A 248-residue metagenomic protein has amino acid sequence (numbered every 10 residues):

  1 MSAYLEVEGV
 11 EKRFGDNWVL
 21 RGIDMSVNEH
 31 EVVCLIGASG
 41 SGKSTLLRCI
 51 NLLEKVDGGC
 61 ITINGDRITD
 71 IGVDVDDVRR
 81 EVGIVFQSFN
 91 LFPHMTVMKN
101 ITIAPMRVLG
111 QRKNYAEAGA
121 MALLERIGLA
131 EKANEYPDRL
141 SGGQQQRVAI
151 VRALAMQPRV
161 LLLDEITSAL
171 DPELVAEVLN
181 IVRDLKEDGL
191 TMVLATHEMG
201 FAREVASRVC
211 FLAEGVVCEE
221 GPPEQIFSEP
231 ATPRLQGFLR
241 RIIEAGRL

Functional and structural regions predicted by a protein language model:
A3-V7, E11-P223: ABC family nucleotide-binding domain
A213, E224-L248: C-terminal boundary and immediately downstream tail of ABC-type ATPase nucleotide-binding domains
